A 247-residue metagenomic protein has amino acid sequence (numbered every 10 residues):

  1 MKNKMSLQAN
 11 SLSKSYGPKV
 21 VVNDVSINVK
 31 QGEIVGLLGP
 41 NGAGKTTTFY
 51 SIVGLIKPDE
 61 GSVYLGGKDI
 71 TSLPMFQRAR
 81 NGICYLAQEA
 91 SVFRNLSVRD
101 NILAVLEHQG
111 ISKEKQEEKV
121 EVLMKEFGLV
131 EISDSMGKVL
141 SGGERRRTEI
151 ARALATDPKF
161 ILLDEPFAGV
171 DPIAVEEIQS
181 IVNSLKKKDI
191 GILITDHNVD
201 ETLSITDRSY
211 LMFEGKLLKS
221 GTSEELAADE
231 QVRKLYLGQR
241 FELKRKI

Functional and structural regions predicted by a protein language model:
L38-P40: The feature captures the beta-strand-to-loop junction immediately N-terminal to the Walker
D69-C84, E89, K113-E117, S133 (+1 more regions): ABC ATPase NBD coupling module
E114-I132, Q179-N183, Q231: Conserved ABC ATPase "signature" region
M136-L140, E144: Conserved ABC ATPase signature
D157: Conserved catalytic motifs of ABC-family nucleotide-binding domains
I161-E165: Catalytic Walker B motif of ABC-type/P-loop ATPase nucleotide-binding domains
